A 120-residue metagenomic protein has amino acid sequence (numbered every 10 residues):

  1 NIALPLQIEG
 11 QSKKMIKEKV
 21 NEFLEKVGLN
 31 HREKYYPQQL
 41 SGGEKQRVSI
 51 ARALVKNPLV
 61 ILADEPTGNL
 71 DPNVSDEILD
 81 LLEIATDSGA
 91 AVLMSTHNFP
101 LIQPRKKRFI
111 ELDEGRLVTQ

Functional and structural regions predicted by a protein language model:
M15-V27: ABC nucleotide-binding domain "signature" region
E18, K34-Y36: Interfacial catalytic loop of ABC nucleotide-binding domains
Y36-L40, E44: Conserved ABC ATPase signature
I50: Hydrophobic anchor residue at the start of the ABC signature
N57: Conserved catalytic motifs of ABC-family nucleotide-binding domains
I61-D64: Catalytic Walker B motif of ABC-type/P-loop ATPase nucleotide-binding domains
P72-V74: Helix N-cap at the start of a conserved alpha-helix in ABC-type nucleotide-binding domains
